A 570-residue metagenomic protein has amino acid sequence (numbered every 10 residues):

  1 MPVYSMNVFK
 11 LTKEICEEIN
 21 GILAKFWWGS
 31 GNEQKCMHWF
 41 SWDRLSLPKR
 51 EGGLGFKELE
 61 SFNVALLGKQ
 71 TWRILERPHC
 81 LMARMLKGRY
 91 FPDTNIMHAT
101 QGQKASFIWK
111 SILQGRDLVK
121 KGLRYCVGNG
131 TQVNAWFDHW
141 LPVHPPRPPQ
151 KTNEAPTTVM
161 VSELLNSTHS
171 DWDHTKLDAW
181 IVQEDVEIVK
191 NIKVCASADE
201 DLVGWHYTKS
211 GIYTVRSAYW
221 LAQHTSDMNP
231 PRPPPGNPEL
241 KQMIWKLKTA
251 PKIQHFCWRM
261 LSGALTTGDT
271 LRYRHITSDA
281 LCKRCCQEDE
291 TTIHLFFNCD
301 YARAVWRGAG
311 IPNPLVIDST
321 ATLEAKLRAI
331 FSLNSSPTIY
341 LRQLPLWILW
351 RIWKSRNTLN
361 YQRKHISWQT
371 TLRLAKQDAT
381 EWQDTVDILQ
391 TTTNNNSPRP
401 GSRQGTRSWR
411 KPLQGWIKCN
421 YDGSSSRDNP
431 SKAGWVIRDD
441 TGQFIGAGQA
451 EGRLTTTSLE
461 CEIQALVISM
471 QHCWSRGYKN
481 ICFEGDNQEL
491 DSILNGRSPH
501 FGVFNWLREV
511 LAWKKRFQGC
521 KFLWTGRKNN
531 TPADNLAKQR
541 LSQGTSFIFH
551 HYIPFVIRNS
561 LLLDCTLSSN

Functional and structural regions predicted by a protein language model:
M1-N570: A helix-boundary/hinge signal
